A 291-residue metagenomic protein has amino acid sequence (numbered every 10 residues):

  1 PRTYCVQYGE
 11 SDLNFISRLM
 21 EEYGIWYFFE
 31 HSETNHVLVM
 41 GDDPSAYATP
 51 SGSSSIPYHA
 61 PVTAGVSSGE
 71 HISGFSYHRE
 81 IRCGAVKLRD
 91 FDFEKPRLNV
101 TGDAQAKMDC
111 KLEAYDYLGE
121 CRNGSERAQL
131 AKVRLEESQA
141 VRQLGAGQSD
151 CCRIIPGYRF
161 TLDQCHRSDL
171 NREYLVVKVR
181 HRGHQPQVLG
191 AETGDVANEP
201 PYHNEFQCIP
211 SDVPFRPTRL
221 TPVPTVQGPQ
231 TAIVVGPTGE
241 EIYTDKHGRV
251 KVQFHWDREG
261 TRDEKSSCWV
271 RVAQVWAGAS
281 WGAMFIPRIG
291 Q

Functional and structural regions predicted by a protein language model:
P1-Q291: Amphipathic alpha-helical and helix-coil boundary elements used as assembly and membrane-proximal scaffolds
